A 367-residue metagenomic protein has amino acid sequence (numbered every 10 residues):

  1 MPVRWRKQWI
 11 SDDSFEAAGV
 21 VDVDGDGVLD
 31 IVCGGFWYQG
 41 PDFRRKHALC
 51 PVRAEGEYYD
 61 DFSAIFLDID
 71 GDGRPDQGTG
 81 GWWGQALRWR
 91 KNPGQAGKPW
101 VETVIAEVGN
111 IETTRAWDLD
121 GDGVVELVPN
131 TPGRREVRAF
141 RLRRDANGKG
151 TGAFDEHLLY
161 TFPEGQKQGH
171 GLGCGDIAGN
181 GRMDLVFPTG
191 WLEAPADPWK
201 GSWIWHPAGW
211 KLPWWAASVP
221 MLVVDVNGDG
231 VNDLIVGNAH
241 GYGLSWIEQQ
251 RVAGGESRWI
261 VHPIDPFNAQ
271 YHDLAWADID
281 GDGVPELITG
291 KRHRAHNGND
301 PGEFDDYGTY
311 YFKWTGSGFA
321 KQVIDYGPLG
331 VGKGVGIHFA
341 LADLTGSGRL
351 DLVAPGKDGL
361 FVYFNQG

Functional and structural regions predicted by a protein language model:
M1-G367: Beta-propeller-forming repeat regions
